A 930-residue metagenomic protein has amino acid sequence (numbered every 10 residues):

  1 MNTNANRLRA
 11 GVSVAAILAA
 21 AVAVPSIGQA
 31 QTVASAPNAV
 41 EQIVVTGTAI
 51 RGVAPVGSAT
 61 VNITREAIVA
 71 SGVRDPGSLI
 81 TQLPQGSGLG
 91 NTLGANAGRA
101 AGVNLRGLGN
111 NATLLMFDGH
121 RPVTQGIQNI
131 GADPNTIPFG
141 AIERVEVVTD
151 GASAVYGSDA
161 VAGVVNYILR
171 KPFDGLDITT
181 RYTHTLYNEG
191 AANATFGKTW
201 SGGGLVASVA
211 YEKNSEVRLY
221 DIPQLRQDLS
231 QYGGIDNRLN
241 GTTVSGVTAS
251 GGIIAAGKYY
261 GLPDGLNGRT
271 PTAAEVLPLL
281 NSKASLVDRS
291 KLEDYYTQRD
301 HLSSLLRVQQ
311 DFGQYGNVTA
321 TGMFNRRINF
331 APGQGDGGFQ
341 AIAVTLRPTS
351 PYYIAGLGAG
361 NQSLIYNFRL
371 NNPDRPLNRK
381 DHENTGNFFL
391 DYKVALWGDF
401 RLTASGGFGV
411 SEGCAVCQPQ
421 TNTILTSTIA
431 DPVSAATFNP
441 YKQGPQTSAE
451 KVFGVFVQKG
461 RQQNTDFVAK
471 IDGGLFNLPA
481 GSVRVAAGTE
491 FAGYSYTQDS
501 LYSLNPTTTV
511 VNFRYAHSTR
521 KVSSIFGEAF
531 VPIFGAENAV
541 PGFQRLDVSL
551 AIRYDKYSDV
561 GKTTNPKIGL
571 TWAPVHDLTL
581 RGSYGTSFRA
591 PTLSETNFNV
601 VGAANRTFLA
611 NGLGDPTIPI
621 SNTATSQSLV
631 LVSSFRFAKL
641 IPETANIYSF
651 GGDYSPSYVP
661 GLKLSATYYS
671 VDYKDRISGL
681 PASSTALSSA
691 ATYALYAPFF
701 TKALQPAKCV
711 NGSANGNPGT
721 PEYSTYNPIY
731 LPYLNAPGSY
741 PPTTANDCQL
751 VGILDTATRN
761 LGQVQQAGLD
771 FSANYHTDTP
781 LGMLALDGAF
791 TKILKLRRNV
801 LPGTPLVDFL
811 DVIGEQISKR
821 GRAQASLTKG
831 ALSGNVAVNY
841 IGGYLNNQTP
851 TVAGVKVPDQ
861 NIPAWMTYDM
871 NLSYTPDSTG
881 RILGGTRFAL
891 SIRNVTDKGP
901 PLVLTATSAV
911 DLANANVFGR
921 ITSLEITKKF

Functional and structural regions predicted by a protein language model:
V33, G77-R121: Extracytoplasmic beta-strand/coil segments of soluble accessory domains associated with Gram-negative outer-membrane
E41-S71, Q125: N-terminal periplasmic "start-of-domain" segments of outer-membrane beta-barrel proteins
P76-I80, A101-N104, D133-N135, D159-T180 (+1 more regions): N-terminal periplasmic accessory domains that precede and gate Gram-negative outer-membrane beta-barrel machines
G98, V217, D221, D228 (+9 more regions): Surface-exposed, low-complexity loop segments enriched in small/polar and acidic residues
R121-T149: Short acidic/polar hinge/loop motifs at secondary-structure boundaries that mediate gating or recognition
P172-G175, S201-G202, G313-N317, A395-L402 (+11 more regions): Short loop/turn motifs that connect adjacent beta-strands in outer-membrane beta-barrel proteins
I424, K663, D672-D675, L794-R797 (+2 more regions): C-terminal beta-signal and adjacent terminal beta-strands/loops of Gram-negative outer-membrane beta-barrel proteins
A603, G782, L786-G880: C-terminal beta-barrel architecture of Gram-negative outer-membrane proteins
